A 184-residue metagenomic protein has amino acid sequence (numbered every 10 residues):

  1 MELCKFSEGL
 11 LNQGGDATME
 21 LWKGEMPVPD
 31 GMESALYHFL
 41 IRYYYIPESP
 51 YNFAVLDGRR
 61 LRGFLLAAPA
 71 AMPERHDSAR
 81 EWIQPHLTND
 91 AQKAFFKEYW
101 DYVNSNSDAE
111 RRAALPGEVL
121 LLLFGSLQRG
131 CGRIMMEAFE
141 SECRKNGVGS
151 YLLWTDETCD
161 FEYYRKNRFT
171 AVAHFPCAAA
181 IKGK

Functional and structural regions predicted by a protein language model:
M1, G58-F64, V119: Glycine-rich phosphate/pyrophosphate-binding loop shared by adenosine-nucleotide-utilizing enzymes
M1-M19: A short beta-loop-alpha structural element at the N-terminal edge of CoA-dependent acyl/N-acetyltransferase catalytic
D16-M32, Y43: Helix-loop element at the rim of GNAT/NAT acetyltransferase active sites that forms part of the acceptor-substrate
D30-N52, G58, L66: Active-site rim helix/loop that mediates acceptor-substrate recognition in acyltransferases
A71-L123: Conserved acyl-donor/pantetheine-binding loop and adjacent beta-alpha core of acyl/acetyltransferases and related
L115-V119, C143-D156: Conserved GNAT acetyl-CoA-binding A-motif
Q128-E142, K166: Conserved acetyl-CoA-binding loop-helix of GNAT-fold acetyltransferases
G149-F161, R165-N167, A173-K184: C-terminal "cap" of GNAT-fold acetyltransferases
